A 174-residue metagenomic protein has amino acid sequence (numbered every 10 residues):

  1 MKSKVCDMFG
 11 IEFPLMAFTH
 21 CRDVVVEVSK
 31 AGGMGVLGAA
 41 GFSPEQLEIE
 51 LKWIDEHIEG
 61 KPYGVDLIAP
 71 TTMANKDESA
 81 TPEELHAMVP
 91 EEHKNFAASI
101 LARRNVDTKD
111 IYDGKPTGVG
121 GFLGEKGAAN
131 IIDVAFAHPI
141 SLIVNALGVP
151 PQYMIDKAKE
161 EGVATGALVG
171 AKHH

Functional and structural regions predicted by a protein language model:
M1-H174: Active-site entrance/lid segments in N-terminal catalytic domains of soluble metabolic enzymes
